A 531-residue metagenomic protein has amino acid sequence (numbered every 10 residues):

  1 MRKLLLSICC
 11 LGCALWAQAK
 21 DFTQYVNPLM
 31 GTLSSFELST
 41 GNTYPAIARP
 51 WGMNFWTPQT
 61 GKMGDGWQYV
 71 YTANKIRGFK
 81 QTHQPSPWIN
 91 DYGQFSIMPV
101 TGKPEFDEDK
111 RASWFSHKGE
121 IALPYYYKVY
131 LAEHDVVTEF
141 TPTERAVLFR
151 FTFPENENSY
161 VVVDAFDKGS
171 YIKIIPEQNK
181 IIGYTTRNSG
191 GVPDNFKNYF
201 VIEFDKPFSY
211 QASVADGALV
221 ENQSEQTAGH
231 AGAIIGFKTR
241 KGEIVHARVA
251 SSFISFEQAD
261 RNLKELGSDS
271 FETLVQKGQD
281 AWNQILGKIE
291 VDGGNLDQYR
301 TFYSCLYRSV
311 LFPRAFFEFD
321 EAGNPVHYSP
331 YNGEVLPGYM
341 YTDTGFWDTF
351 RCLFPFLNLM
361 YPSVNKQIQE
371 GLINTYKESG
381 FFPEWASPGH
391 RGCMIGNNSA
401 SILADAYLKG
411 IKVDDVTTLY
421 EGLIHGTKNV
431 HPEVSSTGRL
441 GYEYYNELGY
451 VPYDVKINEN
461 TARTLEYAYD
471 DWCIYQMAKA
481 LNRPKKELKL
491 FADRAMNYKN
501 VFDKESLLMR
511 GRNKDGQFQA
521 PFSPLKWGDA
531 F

Functional and structural regions predicted by a protein language model:
M1-K20: Bacterial Sec-dependent N-terminal signal peptides
K20-F354, N358-S401, Y407-L465, Y469-N500 (+2 more regions): Accessory carbohydrate-recognition regions in carbohydrate-active enzymes
